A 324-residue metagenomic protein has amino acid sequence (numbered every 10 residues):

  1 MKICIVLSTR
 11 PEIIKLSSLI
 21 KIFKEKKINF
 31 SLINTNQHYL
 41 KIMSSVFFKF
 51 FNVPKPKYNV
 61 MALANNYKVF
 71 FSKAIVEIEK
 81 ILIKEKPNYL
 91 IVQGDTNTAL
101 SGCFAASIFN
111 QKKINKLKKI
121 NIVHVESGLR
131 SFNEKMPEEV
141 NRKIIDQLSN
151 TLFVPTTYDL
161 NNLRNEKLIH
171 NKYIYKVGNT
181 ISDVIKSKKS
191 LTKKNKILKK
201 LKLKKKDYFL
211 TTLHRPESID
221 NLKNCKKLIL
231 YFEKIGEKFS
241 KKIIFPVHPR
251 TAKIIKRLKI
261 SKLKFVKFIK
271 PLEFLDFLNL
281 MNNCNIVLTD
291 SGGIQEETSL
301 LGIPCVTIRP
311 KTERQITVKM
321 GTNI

Functional and structural regions predicted by a protein language model:
K2, N88-Y89, Y208, I286: Structural motif
C4-L7, E12-I22, V46-K49, N59-H170: Active-site and donor-binding regions of nucleotide-sugar-utilizing enzymes
L19-N29, K234-F239: A short, Lys/Arg-enriched amphipathic alpha-helix followed by its capping loop at the start of a domain
F30-H38: A short beta-strand-loop structural module common to alpha/beta enzyme folds
Q37, S45, T192-N283: Donor-nucleotide binding loops and adjacent catalytic segments primarily of GT-B fold Leloir glycosyltransferases
Q37-I42, M61, I145-N224: A nucleotide-sugar donor-handling region in carbohydrate enzymes
H38-P54: N-terminal beta-loop-helix "entrance" segment that forms/cooperates in small-molecule cofactor or anionic ligand
V92-Q93, N115-K116, L152, L280-T317: A donor-sugar binding/catalytic signature common to diverse glycosyltransferases and related nucleotide-sugar
